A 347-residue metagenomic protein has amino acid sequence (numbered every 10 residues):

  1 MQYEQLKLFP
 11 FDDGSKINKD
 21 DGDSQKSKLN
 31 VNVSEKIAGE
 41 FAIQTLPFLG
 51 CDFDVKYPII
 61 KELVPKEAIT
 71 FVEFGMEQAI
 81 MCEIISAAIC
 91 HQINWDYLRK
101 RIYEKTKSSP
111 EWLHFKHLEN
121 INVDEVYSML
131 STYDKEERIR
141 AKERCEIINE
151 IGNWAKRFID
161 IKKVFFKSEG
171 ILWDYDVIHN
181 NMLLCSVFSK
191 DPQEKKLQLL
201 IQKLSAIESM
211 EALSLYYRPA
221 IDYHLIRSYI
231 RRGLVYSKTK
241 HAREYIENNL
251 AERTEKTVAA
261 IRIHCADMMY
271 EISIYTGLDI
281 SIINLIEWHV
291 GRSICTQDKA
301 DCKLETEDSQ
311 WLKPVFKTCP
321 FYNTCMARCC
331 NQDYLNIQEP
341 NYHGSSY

Functional and structural regions predicted by a protein language model:
M1-Y347: HhH-family (HhH-GPD) DNA N-glycosylase catalytic core used in base-excision repair
